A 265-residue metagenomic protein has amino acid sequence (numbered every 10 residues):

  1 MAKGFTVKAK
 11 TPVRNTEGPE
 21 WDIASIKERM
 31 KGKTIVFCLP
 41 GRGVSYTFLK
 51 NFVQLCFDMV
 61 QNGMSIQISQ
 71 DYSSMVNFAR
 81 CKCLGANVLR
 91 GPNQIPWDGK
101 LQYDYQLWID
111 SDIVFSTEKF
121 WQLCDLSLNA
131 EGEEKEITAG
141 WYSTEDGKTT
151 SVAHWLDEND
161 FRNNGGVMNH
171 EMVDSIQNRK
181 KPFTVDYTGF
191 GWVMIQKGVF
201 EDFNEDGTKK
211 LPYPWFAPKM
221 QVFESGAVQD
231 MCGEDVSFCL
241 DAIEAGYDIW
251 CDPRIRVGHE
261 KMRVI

Functional and structural regions predicted by a protein language model:
A2-I23, K27-G32, E205-I265: C-terminal catalytic/acceptor-binding lobe
A2-S74: N-proximal low-complexity "stem/linker" segments adjacent to membrane-targeting elements
N51-Q54, K82, Q122, S237: Alpha-helical elements of Rossmann-like donor-binding domains used by nucleotide-donor carbohydrate transfer enzymes
V76-G99: Short, conserved alpha-helix that lines the donor NDP-sugar binding/gating region of sugar-transfer enzymes
L84, S116-M220: Conserved catalytic core of nucleotide-sugar-dependent glycosyltransferases
K100-Y105, I109-L126: Acidic donor-binding/catalytic loop of UDP-sugar-dependent glycosyltransferases, especially processive GT2
L101-Y103, G132-K135, Y247: Short, high-confidence coil segments that cap the C-terminus of an alpha-helix and link into the following beta-strand
